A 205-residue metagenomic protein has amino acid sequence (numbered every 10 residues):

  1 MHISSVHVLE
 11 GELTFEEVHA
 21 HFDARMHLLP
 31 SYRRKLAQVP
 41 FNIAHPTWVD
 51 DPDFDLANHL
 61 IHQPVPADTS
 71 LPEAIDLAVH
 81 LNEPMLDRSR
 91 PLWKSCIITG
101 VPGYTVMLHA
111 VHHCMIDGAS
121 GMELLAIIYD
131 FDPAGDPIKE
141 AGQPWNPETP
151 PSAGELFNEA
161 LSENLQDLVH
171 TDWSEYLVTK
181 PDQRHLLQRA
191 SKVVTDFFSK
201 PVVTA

Functional and structural regions predicted by a protein language model:
M1: His-Asp-centered acyl/peptidyl-transfer active-site segments
S4-A205: Soluble acyl-CoA-dependent acyltransferase catalytic core bearing the H(X)4D motif
